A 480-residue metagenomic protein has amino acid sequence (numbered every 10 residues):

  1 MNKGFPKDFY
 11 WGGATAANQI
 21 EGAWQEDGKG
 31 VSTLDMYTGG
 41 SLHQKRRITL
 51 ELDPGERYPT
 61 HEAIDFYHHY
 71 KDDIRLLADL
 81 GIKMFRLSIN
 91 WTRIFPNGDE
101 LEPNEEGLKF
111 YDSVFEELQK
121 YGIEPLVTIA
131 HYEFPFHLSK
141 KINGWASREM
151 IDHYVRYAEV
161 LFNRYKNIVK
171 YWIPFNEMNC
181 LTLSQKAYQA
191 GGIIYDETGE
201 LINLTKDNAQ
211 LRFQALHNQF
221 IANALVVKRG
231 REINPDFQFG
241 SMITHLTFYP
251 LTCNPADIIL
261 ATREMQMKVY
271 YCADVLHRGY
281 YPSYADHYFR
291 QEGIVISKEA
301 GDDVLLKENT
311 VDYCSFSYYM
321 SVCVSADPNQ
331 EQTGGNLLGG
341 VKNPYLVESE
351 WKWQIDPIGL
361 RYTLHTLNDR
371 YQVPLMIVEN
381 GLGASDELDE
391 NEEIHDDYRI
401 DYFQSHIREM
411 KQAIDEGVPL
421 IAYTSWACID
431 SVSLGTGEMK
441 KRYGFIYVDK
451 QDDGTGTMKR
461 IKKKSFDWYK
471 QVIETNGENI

Functional and structural regions predicted by a protein language model:
M1-P54, A78, N97-D99, L108-I480: Active-site region of glycoside hydrolase catalytic domains
G55-H69, A146-R148: Active-site mouth loops of central-metabolism enzymes
T60, Y67, G98-L101, A413: Short, flexible active-site loop motifs that bind/organize anionic cofactors or intermediates
D65, H69-N90, E308-C314: Catalytic domains of carbohydrate-active enzymes, especially glycoside hydrolases
I89-P103: Glycine-rich, proline-tolerant flexible connector loops at the mouths of alpha/beta enzymes
